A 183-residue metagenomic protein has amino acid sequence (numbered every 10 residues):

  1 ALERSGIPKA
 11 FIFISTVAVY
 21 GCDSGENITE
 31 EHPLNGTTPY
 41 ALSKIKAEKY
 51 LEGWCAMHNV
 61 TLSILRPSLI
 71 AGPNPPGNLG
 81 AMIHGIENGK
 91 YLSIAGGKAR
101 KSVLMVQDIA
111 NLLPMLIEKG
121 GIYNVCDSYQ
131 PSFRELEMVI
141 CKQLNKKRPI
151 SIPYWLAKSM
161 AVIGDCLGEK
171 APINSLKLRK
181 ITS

Functional and structural regions predicted by a protein language model:
L2-P39, C55: Conserved Rossmann-fold NAD(P)-dependent oxidoreductase catalytic core, especially the SDR/UDP-sugar
A10-F13, S63-L69, S102, N124: Structural signature of the Rossmann-like NAD(P)-dependent dehydrogenase/reductase core
Y20-G21, S63-A81: Flexible, glycine-rich beta-alpha linker
C22, N35-L65: Active-site Tyr-X1-5-Lys
Y40-A41, A71, K101: Catalytic tyrosine of NAD(P)H-dependent dehydrogenase/reductases that use a Tyr as the general acid/base
K46, P75-A81, A95-N124: Substrate-positioning beta->alpha
I83-I94, E169: A short C-terminal helix-loop "cap" of Rossmann-like NAD(P)-dependent dehydrogenase/epimerase domains
L116-I173: Mid/C-terminal beta-alpha module of Rossmann-like enzyme folds, strongest in SDR-family dehydrogenases/epimerases
